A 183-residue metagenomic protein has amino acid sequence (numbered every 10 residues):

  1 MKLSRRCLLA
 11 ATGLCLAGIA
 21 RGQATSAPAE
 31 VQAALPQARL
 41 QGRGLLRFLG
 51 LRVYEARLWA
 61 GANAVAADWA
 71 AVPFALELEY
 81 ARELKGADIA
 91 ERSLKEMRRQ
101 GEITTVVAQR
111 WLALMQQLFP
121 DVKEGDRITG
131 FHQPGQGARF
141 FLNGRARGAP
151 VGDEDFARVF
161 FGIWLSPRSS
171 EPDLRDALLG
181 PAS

Functional and structural regions predicted by a protein language model:
M1-L3: Positively charged n-region of N-terminal signal peptides that target proteins for export
R5-R6, A138: Alpha-helix termini
C7-Q23: N-terminal export signals
Q23-L142, A146-S183: Terminal leader/tail segments of proteins
